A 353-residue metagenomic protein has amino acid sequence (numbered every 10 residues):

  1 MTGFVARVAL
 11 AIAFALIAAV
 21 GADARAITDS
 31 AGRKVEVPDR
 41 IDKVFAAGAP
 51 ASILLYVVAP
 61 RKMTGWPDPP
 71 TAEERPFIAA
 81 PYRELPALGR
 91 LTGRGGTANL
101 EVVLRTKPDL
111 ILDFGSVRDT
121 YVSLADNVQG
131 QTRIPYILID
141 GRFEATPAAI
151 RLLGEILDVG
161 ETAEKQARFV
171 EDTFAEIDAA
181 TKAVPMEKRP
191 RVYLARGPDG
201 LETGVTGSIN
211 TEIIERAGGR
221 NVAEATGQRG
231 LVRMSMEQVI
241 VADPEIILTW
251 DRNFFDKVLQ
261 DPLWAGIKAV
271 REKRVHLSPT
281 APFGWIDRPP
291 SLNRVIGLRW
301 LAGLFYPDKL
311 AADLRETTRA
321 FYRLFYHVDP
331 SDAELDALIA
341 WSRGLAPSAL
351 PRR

Functional and structural regions predicted by a protein language model:
R7-A19: Bacterial N-terminal signal peptides
V20-A24: Sec/Tat signal peptide C-region and signal peptidase I cleavage site
R25-I27, K34, S123-E202, A223-E224 (+2 more regions): Extracytoplasmic substrate-binding proteins
S30, L88-E101, G227-M236: Short helix-initiation/N-cap motifs at beta->coil->alpha
F45-A47, T64-P67, L110-F114, Y136-I139 (+5 more regions): Structural recognition of the beta-strand scaffold that forms the well-ordered cores of secreted hydrolase catalytic
A51-T106, L110-D119, V222: A short, structured surface patch at a secondary-structure boundary
T92, T203-L231: Alpha-helical, coiled-coil/dimerization segments enriched in small aliphatic residues
I213, A223-E224, G230-F254: Ligand-binding pocket segment of bilobal, Venus flytrap-like solute-binding proteins
